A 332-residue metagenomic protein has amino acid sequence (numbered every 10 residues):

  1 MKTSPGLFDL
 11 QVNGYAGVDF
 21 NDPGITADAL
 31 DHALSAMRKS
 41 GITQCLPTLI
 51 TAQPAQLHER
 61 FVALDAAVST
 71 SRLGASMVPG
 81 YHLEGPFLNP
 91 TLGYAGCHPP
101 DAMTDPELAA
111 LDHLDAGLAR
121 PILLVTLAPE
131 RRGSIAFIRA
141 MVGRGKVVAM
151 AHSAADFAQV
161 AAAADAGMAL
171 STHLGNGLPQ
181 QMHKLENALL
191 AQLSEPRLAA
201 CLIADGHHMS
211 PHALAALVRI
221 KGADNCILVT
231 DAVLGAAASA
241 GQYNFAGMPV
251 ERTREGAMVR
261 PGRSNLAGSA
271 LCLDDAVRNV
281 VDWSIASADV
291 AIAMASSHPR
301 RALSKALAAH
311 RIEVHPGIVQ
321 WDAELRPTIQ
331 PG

Functional and structural regions predicted by a protein language model:
M1-S4: Histidine-rich, glycine-flanked metal-binding segment
Q11, M37, L83, M141 (+5 more regions): Divalent metal-coordination and catalytic microenvironments
V12-N21, D31-R60, S76-N89, L118-E130 (+5 more regions): Divalent metal-dependent hydrolysis catalytic cores, especially in the metallo-beta-lactamase
A55-A66, Y94: Metal-dependent catalytic neighborhoods of phosphoester/phosphodiester hydrolases
D65-V68, I138-G145, V218: Surface-exposed amphipathic alpha-helices with a cationic face
L83, P90-N187: Divalent metal-binding pocket/active-site signature
F137, Q159-V290, A302, A306 (+1 more regions): Active-site-adjacent C-terminal substructures of enzyme catalytic domains
R301, K305-G332: C-terminal cap of metal-dependent C-N hydrolases
